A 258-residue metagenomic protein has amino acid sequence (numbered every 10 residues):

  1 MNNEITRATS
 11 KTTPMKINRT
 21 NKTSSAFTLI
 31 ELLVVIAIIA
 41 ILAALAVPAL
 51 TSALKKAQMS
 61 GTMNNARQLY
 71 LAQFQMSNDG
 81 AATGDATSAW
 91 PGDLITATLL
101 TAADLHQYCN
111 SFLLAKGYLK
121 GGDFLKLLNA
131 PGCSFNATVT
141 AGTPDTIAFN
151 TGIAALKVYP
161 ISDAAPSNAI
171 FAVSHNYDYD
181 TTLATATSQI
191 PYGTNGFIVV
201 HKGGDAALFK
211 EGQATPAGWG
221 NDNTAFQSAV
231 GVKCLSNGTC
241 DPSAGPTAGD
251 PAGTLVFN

Functional and structural regions predicted by a protein language model:
M1-P14: Short, Lys/Arg-enriched N-terminal segments with co-localized hydrophobic residues within the first ~10-30 amino acids
T9, T23-S24, L235, P242: Intrinsically disordered, low-complexity segments enriched in Ser/Pro/Gly/Ala and basic residues
S10, I17-R19, T23-G122: Hydrophobic alpha-helical segments and their capping/adjacent flexible loops that form interface surfaces
L69, G152, I161-D163: Conserved structural elements of the adenylate-forming
F74, N78-T151, S167-A169, Y179 (+3 more regions): Extracellular/periplasmic head regions of type IV pilus-like filament subunits
A155-I161, G196-V199: Short, surface-exposed beta-strand/loop micro-motifs that present aromatic residues
